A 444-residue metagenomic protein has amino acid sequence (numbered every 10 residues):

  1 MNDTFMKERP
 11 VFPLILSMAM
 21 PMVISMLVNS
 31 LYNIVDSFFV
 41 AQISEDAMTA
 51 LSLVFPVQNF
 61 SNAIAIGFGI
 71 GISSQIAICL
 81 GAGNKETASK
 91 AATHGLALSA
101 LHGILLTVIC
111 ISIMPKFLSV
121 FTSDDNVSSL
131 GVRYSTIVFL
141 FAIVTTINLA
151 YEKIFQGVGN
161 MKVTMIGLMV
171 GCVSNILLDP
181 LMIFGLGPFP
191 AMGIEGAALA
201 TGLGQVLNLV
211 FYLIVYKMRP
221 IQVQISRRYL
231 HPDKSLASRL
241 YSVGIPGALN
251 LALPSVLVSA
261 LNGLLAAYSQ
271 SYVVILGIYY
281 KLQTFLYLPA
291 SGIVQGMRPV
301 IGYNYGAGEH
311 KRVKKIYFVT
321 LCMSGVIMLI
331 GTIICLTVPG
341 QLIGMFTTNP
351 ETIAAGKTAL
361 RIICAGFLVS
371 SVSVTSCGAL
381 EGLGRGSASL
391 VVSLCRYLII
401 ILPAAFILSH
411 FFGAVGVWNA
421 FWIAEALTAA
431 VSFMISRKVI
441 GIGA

Functional and structural regions predicted by a protein language model:
M1-A19, I76-I143, F189-I245, I301-G366 (+1 more regions): Short alpha-helical transmembrane segments in multi-pass integral membrane proteins
M6-F38, Q42-I43, N59-G71, Q75 (+7 more regions): N-terminal transmembrane alpha-helices
S17-D36, I137, G171, G204-N208 (+4 more regions): Transmembrane helical elements of multi-pass membrane transporters/channels
L27, L31-T49, L118-D125, L181-M192 (+4 more regions): Helix-terminus/linker motif at the lipid-water interface of multi-pass membrane proteins
M48-V108, T145-G159, V163-T164, N262 (+2 more regions): Small-residue-rich hydrophobic transmembrane alpha-helices
F60-A63, T107, N175-P180, L209-L213 (+4 more regions): Hydrophobic transmembrane alpha-helices of multi-pass small-molecule transporters
G69, S73, V138-Q156, T164-C172 (+5 more regions): Short runs within selected transmembrane alpha-helices of multi-pass transporters and secretion channels
C110, K153, D179, I183 (+7 more regions): Structural signal for membrane-spanning alpha-helices in multi-pass inner-membrane proteins, emphasizing helix cores
